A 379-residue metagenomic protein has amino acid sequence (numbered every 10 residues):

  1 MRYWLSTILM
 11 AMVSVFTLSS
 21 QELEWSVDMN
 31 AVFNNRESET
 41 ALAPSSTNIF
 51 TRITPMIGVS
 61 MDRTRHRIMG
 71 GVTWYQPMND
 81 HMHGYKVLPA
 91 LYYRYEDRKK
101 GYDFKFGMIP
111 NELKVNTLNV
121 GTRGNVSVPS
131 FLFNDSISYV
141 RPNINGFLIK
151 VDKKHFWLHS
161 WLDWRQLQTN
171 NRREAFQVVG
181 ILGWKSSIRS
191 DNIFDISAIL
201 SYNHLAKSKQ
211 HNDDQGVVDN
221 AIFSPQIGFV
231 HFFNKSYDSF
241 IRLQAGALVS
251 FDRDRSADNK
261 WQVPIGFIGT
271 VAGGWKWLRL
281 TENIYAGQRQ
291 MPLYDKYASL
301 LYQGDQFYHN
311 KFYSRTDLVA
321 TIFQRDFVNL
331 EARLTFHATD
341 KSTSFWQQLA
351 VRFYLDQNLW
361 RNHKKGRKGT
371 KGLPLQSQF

Functional and structural regions predicted by a protein language model:
M1-W4, Q21: Positively charged n-region of N-terminal signal peptides that target proteins for export
S6-V15: Bacterial N-terminal signal peptides
S20-E37, I68, F104, L243-A245: Transmembrane beta-strand segments of Gram-negative outer membrane beta-barrel proteins
D28-V32, F50, A90-Y92, K153-R165 (+2 more regions): Exposed, low-structure sequence patches enriched in small/polar residues
N34-R52: Surface-exposed strand-loop-strand hairpins of Gram-negative outer-membrane beta-barrel proteins
F50-W74, K150-H159, Q244: Surface-exposed extracellular loop regions of Gram-negative outer-membrane beta-barrel proteins
R67-R98, V126-L132, D295-K296: Surface-exposed loop and membrane-interface regions of Gram-negative outer-membrane beta-barrel proteins
K105-G183: Surface-exposed coil loops of outer-membrane beta-barrel proteins
